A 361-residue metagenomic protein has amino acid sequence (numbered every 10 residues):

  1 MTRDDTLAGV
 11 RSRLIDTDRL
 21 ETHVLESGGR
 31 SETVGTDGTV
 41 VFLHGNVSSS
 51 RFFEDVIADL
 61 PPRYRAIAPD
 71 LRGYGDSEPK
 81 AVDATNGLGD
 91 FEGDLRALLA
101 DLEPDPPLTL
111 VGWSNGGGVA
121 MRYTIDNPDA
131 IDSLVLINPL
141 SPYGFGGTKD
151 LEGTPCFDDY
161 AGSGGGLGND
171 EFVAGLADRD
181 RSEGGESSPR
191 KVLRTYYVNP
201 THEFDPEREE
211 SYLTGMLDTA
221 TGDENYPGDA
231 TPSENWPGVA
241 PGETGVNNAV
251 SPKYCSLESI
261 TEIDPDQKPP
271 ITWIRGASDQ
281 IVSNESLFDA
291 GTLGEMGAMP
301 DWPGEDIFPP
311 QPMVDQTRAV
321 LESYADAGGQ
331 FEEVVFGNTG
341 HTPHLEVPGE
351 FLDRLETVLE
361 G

Functional and structural regions predicted by a protein language model:
M1-E21: N-terminal cap/lid segment of alpha/beta-hydrolase-fold proteins
D18, G28-S31, A68-V111, N115 (+4 more regions): Active-site loop/oxyanion-hole signature of alpha/beta-hydrolase fold enzymes
H23-A84: Conserved HGGG/HGGXW glycine-rich cap/lid loop of the alpha/beta-hydrolase fold
T39, R63-R65, P107-T109, D132-S133: Structural signature of beta-strand start/N-cap positions in the alpha/beta core of ABC transporter nucleotide-binding
V119-Y123: Hydrolases whose catalytic domains are alpha/beta-hydrolase-1, hotdog thioesterase, or metallo-beta-lactamase-like
V135-G144: Active-site nucleophile loop of the alpha/beta-hydrolase fold
T154-Q316: Alpha/beta-hydrolase
D289, G297-G361: Catalytic active-site module of serine/aspartate enzymes centered on a nucleophile-bearing elbow/loop
